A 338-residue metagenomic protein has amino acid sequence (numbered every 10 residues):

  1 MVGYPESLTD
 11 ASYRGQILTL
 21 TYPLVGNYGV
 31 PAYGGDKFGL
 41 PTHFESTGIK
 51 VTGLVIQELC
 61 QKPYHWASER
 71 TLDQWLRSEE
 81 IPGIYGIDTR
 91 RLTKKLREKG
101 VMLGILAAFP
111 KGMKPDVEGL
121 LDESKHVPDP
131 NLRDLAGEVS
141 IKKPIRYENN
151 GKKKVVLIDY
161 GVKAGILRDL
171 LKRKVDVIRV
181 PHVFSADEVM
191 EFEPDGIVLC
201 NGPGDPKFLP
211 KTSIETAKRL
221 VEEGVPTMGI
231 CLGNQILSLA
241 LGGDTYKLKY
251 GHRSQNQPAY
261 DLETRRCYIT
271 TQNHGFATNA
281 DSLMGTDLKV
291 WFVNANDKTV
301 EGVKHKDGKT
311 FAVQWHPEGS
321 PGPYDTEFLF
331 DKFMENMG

Functional and structural regions predicted by a protein language model:
M1-D187, E191-F192, G204, S320 (+1 more regions): RNA-binding accessory domains that recognize and position tRNA/RNA substrates
P82, K154, P226-M228, D244 (+1 more regions): Proline-centered loop/turn at the N-terminus of a beta-strand
D88, C231, H274, H316: Active-site glycine-centered loops adjacent to acidic/histidine catalytic or metal-binding residues that shape
N150-V155, T264-C267, H305-T310: Beta-strand-turn-beta hairpins that frame and shape the catalytic cleft of phosphate-ester-processing enzymes
G196-I269, G275-A280, G322-K332, N336: Cysteine-nucleophile active-site neighborhood
R266-D307: Catalytic beta-strand/loop cores that center a nucleophilic Ser/Cys/Thr and support acyl-enzyme chemistry
G302-G338: A glycine-centered loop/beta-turn motif at secondary-structure junctions
